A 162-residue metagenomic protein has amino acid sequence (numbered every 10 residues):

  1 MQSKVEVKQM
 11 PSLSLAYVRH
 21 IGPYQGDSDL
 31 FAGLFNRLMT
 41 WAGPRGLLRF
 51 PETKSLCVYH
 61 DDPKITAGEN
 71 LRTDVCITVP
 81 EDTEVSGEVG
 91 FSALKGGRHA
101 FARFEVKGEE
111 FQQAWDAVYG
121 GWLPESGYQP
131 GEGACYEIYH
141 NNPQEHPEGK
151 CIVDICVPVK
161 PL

Functional and structural regions predicted by a protein language model:
M1-L162: A solvent-exposed interaction/effector surface
